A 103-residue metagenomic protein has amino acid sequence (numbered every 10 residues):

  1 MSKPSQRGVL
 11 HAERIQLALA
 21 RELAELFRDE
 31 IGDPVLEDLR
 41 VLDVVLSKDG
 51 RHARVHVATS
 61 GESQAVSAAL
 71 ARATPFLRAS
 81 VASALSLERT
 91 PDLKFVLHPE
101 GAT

Functional and structural regions predicted by a protein language model:
M1-R54, A58-T103: Charge-rich, low-complexity N-terminal segments
